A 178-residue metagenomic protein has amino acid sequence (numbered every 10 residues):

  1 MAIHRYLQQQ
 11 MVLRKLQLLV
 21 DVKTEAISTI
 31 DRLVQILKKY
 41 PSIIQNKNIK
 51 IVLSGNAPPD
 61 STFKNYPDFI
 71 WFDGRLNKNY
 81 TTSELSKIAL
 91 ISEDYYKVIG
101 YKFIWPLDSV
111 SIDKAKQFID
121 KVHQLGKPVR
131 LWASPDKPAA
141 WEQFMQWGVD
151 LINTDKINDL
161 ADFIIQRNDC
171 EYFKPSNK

Functional and structural regions predicted by a protein language model:
M1-K178: Catalytic cores of phosphodiester-bond hydrolases, prominently lipid phosphodiesterases
